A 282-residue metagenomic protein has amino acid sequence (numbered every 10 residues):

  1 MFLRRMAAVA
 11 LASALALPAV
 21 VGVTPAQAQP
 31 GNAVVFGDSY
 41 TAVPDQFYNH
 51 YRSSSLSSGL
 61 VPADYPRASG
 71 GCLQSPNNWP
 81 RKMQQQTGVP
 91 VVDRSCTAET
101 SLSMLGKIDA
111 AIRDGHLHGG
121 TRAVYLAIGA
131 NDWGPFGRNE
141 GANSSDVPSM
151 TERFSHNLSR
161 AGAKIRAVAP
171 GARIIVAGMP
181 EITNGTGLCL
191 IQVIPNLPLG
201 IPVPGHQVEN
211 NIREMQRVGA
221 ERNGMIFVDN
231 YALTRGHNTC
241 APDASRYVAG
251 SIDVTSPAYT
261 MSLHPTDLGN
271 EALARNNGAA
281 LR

Functional and structural regions predicted by a protein language model:
M1-A28: Secretory targeting and sorting signals
G22-V35, S39, M104-R122, S159-G171 (+1 more regions): Short amphipathic alpha-helices and their capping/turn segments at secondary-structure boundaries
A28-R94: Serine-esterase "nucleophile elbow" of acetyl-processing enzymes
N32-P44, P90-S95, L102, R122-A127 (+4 more regions): Structural recognition of the beta-strand scaffold that forms the well-ordered cores of secreted hydrolase catalytic
L56-N77, S145-R153, L197-N210: A short acidic, glycine-rich active-site loop that binds or catalyzes chemistry on phosphate/adenosine moieties
W79-P90, N157-I175, V208-V228: A structural motif corresponding to the C-terminal end of an alpha-helix and its immediate exit/capping segment
S103-E152: Oxyanion-hole/transition-state-stabilizing segment in secreted/luminal serine hydrolases and related acyltransferases
I182-R282: Catalytic His-Asp segment of secreted/periplasmic serine-dependent ester chemistry enzymes
